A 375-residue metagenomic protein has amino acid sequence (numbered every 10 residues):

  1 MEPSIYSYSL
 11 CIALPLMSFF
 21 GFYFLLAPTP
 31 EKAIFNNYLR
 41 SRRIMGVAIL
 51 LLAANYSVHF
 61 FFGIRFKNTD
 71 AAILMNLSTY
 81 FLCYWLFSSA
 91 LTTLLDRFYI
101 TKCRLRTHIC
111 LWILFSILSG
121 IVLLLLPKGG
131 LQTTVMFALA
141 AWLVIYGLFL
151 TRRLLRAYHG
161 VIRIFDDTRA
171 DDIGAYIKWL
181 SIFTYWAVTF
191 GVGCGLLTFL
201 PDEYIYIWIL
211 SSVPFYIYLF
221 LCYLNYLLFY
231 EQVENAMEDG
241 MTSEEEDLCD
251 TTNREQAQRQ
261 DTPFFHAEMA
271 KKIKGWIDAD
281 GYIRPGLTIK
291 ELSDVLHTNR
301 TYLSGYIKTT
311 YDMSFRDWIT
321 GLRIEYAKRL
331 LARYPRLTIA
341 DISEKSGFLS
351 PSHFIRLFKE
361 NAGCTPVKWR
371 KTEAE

Functional and structural regions predicted by a protein language model:
M1-I117, L131-T134, A138: N-terminal low-complexity or simple alpha-helical regulatory segments that function as activation/interaction modules
F22-A27, L86-L94, V144-D166, F220-Y223: Alpha-helical transmembrane segments in multipass membrane proteins, preferentially the mid-helix core
I34-A54, H108-I109, T134-L197, I207-Y216: Alpha-helical transmembrane segments of multi-pass integral membrane proteins
S57-A71, V188-Y206: Alpha-helical transmembrane segments and their membrane-interface junctions in multi-pass membrane proteins
D70-A90, F199-Y223: Hydrophobic alpha-helical transmembrane segments and immediately flanking/interface helices in integral membrane
R152-F165, L196-D202, Y216-M241: Juxtamembrane or sensor-core-proximal signal-transducing alpha helices that couple sensory domains to cytosolic
L224-K345, L357-E360, V367-E375: Membrane-proximal linker segments that couple transmembrane helices to downstream signaling/catalytic modules
R300, S350-S352: The DNA-contacting recognition helix of HTH DNA-binding domains and analogous helical DNA-recognition elements
